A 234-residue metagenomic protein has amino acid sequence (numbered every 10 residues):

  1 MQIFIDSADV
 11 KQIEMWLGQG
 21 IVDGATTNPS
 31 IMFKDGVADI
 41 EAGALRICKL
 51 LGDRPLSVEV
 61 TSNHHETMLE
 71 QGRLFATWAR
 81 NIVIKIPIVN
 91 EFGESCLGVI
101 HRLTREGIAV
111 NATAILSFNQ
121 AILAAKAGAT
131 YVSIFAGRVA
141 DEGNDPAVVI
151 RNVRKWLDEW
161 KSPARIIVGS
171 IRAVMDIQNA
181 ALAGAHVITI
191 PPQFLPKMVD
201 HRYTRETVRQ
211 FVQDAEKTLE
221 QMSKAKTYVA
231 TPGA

Functional and structural regions predicted by a protein language model:
Q2-E14, Q19-V22, T26-R102, E106 (+1 more regions): Active-site beta->alpha loop and helix N-cap motifs at the rims of alpha/beta catalytic domains
K11-Q19, T67-Q71, S117-A127, R172-H186 (+1 more regions): Catalytic cores of alpha/beta
N28, I84, A124, A180 (+1 more regions): Conserved, mostly hydrophobic/aromatic
P29-M32, T130-G143, A183-T204: Glycine-rich phosphate-binding active-site loops on the catalytic face of alpha/beta enzymes
E41-L56, L97-V110, P146-I166, R209-Y228: Alpha-helix-loop-beta-strand connector modules within alpha/beta enzyme cores
I100-R105, V149-R202: Active-site/ligand-binding-proximal alpha/beta "capping" segment
A114-V149, W156: Histidine/lysine/aspartate-rich catalytic loop segments that bind and position anionic ligands
A181, T189-A234: Flexible C-terminal active-site loop/helix
